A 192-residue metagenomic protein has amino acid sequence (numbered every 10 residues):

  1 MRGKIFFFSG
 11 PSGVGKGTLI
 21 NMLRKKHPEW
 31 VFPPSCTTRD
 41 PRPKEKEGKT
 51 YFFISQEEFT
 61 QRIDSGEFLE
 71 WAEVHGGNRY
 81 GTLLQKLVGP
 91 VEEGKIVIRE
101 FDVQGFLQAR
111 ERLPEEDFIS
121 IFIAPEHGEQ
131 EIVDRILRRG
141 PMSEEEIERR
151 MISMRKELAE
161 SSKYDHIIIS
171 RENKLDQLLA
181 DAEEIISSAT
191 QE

Functional and structural regions predicted by a protein language model:
M1-F6: Pre-Walker A (Motif I) flank of P-loop NTPase domains
S9-P11: P-loop (Walker A) phosphate-binding loop of NTP-binding proteins
V14: ATP-binding Walker
G17: Walker A/P-loop
K25-P33: Post-Walker A helix-loop "phosphate-sensing" segment adjacent to the P-loop in P-loop NTPases
T37-V97, D102-V103, L107: ATP-dependent small-molecule kinase phosphotransfer cores that center on conserved nucleotide phosphate-binding segments
V97-V103, L113-R138: Conserved phosphate-donor/acceptor-positioning beta-strand/loop module used by diverse small-molecule
L137-M142, K156-E192: NTP-dependent small-molecule kinase module
